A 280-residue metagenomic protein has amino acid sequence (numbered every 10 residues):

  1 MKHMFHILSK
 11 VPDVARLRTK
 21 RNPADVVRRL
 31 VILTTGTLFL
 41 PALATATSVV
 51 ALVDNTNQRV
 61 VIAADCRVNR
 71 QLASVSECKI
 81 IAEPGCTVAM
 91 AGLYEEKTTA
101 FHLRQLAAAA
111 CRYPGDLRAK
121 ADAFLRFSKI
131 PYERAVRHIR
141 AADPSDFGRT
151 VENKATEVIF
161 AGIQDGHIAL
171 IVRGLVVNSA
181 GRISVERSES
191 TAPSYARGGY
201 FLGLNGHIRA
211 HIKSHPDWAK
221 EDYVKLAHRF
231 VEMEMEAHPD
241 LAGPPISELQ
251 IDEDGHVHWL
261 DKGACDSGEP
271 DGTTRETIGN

Functional and structural regions predicted by a protein language model:
M1-V27: N-terminal secretory signal peptides that target proteins for export/translocation
K2, H6, V31-I32, V75 (+1 more regions): Intrinsic disorder/low-complexity segments
F5-L8, T35, I159, L175: Compositionally biased, intrinsically disordered low-complexity segments enriched in polar/proline residues
P12-T19, T34, A110, P114: Short, flexible helical or helix-coil boundary motifs
K20, T35-L38, A46: N-terminal compositionally biased, intrinsically disordered segments and leader/signal-like regions
R29-P41: Bacterial N-terminal signal peptides
A44-N280: N-terminal nucleophile
